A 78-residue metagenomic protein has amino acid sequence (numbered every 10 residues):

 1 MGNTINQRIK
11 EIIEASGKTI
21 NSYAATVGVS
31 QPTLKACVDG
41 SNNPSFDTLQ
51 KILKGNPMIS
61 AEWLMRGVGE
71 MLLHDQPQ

Functional and structural regions predicted by a protein language model:
M1-V27: A short, Lys/Arg-rich alpha-helix, primarily the initiator
T4-I5, P44, T48: N-terminal positioning helix adjacent to the helix-turn-helix/winged-helix DNA-binding module
E14, D39, K54: Residue-level detection of the helix-turn-helix DNA-binding "recognition helix"
N21, P32, E62: Key DNA-contact positions within bacterial/archaeal DNA-binding proteins
G28-P44, K51: Recognition helix of helix-turn-helix/homeodomain-like DNA-binding domains that insert into the DNA major groove
D47-W63: DNA major-groove recognition helix of helix-turn-helix/homeodomain DNA-binding modules
E62-Q78: Short, charged recognition helix plus adjacent turn of helix-turn-helix-like nucleic-acid-binding domains
